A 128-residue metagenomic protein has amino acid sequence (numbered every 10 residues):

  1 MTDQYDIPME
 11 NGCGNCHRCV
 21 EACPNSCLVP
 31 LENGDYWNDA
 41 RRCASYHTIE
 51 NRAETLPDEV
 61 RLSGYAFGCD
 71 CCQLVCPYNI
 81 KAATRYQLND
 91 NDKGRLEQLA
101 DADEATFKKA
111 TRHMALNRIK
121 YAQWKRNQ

Functional and structural regions predicted by a protein language model:
M1-E21: Glycine-rich adenosyl-nucleotide cofactor-binding module
M1-I7, W37-P57, E104-K108: Short, charged low-complexity linear segments at domain edges
D6-N11, P24-N25, E32-N33, T55: A short secondary-structure junction signal
I7, V60-S63, A115-I119: Short, solvent-exposed segments of well-ordered alpha helices
G14, F67, I119, Q123: Residue-level signal for the nucleotide or nucleotide-sugar donor/cofactor binding architecture
R18-T48, R61-F67, C71-D90: Iron-sulfur cluster-binding cysteine motifs and their immediate structural context in ferredoxin-like electron-transfer
K93-E104, K109-M114: Alpha-helical adaptor scaffolds
K109-R112, N117-N127: Long, compositionally biased charged/polar accessory segments in the mid-to-C-terminal portions of proteins
